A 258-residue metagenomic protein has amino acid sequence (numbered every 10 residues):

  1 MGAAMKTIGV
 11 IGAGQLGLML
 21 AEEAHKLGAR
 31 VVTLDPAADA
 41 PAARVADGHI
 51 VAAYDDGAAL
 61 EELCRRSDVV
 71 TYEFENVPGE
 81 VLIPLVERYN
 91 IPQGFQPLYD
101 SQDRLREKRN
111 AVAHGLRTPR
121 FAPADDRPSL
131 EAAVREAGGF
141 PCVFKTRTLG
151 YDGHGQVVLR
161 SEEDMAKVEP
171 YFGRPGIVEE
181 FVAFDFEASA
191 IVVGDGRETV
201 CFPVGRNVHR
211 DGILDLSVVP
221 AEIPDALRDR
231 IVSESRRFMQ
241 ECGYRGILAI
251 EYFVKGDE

Functional and structural regions predicted by a protein language model:
M1-Q102, R106, P128: ATP-binding N-terminal substructure of ATP-dependent carboxylate-amine bond-forming enzymes
A29, L116, Y244: Short glycine/serine/threonine/alanine-rich loop segments
V32, T71, I91-P92, P119 (+3 more regions): Structural detector of well-ordered beta-strand residues that form the stable sheet scaffold of enzyme domains
E62-L63, N110, A133-E136, K167-Y171: CheY-like receiver
P92, G115-R120, R174, F184-D185: A short alpha-helix-loop-beta-strand transition element characteristic of N-terminal alpha/beta dinucleotide-binding
F95-V157, E162: A conserved helix-loop-beta module that forms one wall/lid of the active-site cleft in ATP-utilizing catalytic domains
G155, L159-D257: Internal nucleotide-binding/catalytic subdomain
